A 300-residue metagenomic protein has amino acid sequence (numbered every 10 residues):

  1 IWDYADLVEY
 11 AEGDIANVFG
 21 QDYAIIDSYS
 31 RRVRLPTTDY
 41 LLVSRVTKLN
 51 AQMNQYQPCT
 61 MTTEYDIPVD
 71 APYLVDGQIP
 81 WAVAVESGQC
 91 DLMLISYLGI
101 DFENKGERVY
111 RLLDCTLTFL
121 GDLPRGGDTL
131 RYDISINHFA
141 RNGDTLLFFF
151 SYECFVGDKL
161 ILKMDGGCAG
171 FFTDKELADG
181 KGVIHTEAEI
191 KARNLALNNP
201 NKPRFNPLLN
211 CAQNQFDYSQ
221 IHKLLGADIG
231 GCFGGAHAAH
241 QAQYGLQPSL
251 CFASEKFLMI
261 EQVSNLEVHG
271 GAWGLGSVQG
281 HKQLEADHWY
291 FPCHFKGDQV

Functional and structural regions predicted by a protein language model:
I1-V300: Acyl-thioester-processing domains in fatty-acid/polyketide/NRPS systems
